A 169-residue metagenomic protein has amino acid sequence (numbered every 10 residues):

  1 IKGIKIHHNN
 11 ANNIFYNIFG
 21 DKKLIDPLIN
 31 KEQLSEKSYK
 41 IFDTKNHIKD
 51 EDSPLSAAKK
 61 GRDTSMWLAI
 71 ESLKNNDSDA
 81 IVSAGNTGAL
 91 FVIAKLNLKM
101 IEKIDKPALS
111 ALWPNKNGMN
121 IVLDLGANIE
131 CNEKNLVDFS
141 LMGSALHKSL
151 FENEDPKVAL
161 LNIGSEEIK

Functional and structural regions predicted by a protein language model:
I1-K2, I25, R62-N76, A80-A94 (+4 more regions): Short glycine/serine/threonine-rich phosphate/pyrophosphate-binding segments that cradle anionic phosphate groups
I1-P27: N-terminal phosphate-binding or glycine-rich loops at protein starts, especially the Walker A/P-loop of NTPases
N10-A11, F91-G126: Short, acidic/small-residue loops that bind anionic groups at enzyme active sites
N13-N17, I129-K169: Glycine-rich phosphate/diphosphate-binding loop of Rossmann-like nucleotide-binding domains
I14, S38-Y39, N120: Short, conserved active-site loop motifs that form the nucleotide-linked donor/cofactor pocket
F19-G20, F42, S83-G85, L112-W113 (+2 more regions): Short beta-strand segments
Q33-S78: Phosphate/nucleotide-donor binding subsite
N46-H47, N86-G88, L96, I163-E166: Short glycine-rich anion-binding loops that position phosphate/pyrophosphate groups of nucleotides and phosphorylated
